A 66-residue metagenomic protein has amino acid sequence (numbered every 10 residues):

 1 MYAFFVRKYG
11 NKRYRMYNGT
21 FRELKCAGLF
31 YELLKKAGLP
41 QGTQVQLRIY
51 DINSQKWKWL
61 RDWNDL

Functional and structural regions predicted by a protein language model:
M1-Y17: Short aromatic-glycine-(Arg/Gly/Cys) micro-motifs in beta-strand/loop hairpins
F4, C26-L33: Extended low-polarity, hydrophobic cluster-rich segments
Y9, L24, Y50-I52: Generic structural motif
K12-L29: A short, exposed loop/beta-hairpin motif centered on an aromatic-Gly-Thr core
M16-N18, L33, W59: Generic alpha-helix signal with a bias toward terminal, lower-confidence helices and secondary-structure junctions
G19, Y31, W63-D65: Aromatic-enriched hydrophobic runs in primary sequence
K35-L66: Short, mixed-charge low-complexity intrinsically disordered segments
